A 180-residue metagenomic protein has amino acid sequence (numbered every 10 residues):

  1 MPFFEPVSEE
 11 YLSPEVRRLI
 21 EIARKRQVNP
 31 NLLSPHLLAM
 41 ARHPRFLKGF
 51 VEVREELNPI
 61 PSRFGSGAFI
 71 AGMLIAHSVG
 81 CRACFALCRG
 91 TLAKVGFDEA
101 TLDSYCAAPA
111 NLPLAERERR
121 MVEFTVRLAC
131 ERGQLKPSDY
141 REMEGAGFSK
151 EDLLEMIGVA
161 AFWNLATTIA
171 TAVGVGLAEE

Functional and structural regions predicted by a protein language model:
M1-G67, A178-E179: Secretory/endomembrane lumenal or extracellular ectodomains immediately following the signal peptide
Q27-V28, R45-G49, G80-F85, A129-S138: Short acidic alpha-helix initiation/capping motifs at coil-to-helix transition points, especially at protein N-termini
H36-M40, F50, R54, I70-I75 (+3 more regions): Short alpha-helical scaffolding segments that buttress acidic/His motifs in well-ordered protein cores
A71-T91, A160: Short, thiol/selenol-centered motifs that function as redox-active sites or metal-ligating centers
A86-L102, G176: Iron-sulfur (Fe-S) cluster-binding segments and ferredoxin-like electron-carrier domains, especially [2Fe-2S]
L102-C106, L112: Generic long, charged, amphipathic alpha-helical segments
E118-E155: Acidic/histidine-rich alpha-helical segments that form the ligand environment of transition-metal centers
G145, I169-E180: Acidic, carboxylate-rich catalytic segments that either coordinate divalent cations
